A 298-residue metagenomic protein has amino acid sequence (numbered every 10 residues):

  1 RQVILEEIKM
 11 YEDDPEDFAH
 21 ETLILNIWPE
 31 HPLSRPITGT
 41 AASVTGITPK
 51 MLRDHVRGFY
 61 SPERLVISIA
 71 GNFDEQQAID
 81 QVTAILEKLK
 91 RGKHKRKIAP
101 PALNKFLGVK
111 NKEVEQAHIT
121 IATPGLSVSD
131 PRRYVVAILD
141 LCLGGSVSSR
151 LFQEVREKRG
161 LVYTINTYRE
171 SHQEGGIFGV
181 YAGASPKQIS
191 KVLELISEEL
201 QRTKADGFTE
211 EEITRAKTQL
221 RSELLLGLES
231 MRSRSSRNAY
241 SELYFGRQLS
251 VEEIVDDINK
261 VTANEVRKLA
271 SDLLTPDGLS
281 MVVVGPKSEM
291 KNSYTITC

Functional and structural regions predicted by a protein language model:
R1-H94, V109-K110, L126-S127, V135 (+1 more regions): Charge-rich, well-structured scaffold segments of protease-associated domains
H94-R150: His/Glu-based metal-binding/catalytic segments typifying zinc-dependent metallopeptidases
R150-K158: Short amphipathic alpha-helix segments
